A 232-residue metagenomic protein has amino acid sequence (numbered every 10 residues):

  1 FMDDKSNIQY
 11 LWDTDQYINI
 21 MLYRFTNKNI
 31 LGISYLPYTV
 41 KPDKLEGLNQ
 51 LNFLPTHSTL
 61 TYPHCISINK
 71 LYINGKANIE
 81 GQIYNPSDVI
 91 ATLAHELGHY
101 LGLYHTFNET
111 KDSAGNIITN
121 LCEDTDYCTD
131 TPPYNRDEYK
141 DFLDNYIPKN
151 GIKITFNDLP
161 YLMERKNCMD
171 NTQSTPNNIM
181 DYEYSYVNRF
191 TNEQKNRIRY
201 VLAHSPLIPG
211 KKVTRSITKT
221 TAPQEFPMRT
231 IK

Functional and structural regions predicted by a protein language model:
F1-A94, Y100-K140: Metzincin-family zinc-dependent endopeptidase catalytic domain
Y62-I73, V89-G102, C168, P176-M180 (+2 more regions): Extended, compositionally biased low-complexity polar/Lys-Gly-rich tracts and adjacent boundary/linker regions are
E96-Y100, Y104, V201-I208: Structured segments of extracytoplasmic/periplasmic soluble domains in secreted or envelope-associated proteins
D112-K232: Replace "(M1/M4/M9/M12/WLM)" with "(e.g., M1/M4/M8/M9/M12/M26/WLM)" and add "not limited to" to clarify scope
